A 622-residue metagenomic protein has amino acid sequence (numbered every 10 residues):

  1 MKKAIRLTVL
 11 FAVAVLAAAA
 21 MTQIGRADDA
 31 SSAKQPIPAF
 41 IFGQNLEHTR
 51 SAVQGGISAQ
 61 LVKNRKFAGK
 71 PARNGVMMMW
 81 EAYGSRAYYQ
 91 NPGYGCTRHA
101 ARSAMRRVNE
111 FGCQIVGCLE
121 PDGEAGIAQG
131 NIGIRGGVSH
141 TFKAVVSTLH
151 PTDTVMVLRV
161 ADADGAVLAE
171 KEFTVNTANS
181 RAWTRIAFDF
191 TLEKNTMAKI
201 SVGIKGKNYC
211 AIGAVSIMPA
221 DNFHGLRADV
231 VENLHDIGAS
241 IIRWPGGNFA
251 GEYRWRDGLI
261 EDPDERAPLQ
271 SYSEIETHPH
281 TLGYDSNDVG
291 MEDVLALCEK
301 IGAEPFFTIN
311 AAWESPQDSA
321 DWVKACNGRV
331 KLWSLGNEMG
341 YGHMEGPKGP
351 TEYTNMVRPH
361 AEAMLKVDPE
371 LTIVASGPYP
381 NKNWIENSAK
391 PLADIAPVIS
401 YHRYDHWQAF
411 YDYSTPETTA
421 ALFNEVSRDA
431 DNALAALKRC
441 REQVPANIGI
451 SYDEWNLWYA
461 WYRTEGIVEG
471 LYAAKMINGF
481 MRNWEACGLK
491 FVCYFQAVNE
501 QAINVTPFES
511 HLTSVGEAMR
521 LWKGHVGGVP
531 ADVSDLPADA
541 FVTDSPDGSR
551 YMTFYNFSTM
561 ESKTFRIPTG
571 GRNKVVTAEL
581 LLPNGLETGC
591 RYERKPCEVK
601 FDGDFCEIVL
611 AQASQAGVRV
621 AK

Functional and structural regions predicted by a protein language model:
I24-N287, E304-F306, W313, A320 (+6 more regions): Extracellular and organelle-lumenal recognition/adhesion modules and their flexible linkers in secreted
F40, E47-T49, G449-F541: Aromatic/acidic polysaccharide-binding cleft in carbohydrate-active enzymes
Q44, A144, G238, C298 (+8 more regions): Conserved, mostly hydrophobic/aromatic
A198, P219-A239, N287, V294-L297 (+6 more regions): An active-site-proximal structural segment forming one wall of the substrate-binding cleft that immediately precedes
K199-V202, G206-Y209, P350-L471, M476: Noncatalytic carbohydrate-binding groove/subsite architecture in carbohydrate-active enzymes
P245-G246, C326-G349, H402-D405, I448-L457: Active-site groove signature of glycoside hydrolases
P537-R572, A578-P583, Q612-G617: Carbohydrate-binding surface patches
R594-K622: C-terminal beta-strand-rich structural cap/linker in extracellular carbohydrate-active enzymes
